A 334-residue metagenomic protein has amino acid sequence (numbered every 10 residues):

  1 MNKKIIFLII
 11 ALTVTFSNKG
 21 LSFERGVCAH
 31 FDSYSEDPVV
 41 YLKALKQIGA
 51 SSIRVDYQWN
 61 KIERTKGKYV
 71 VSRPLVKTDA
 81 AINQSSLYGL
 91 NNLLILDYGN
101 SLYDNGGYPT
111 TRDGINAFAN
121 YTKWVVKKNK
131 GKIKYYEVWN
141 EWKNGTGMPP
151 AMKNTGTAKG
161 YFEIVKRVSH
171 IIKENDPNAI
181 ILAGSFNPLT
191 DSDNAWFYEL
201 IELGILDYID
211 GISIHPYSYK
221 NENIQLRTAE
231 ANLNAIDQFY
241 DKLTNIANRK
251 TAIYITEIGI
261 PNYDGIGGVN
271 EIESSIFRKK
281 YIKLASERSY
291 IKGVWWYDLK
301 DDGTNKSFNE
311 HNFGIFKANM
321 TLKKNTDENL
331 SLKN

Functional and structural regions predicted by a protein language model:
M1-I5: Positively charged n-region of N-terminal signal peptides that target proteins for export
F7-T15: Bacterial N-terminal signal peptides
G20-S22: Boundary at the C-terminal end of the N-terminal hydrophobic targeting segment
R25-A29, S51-V55, L90-L96, K134-V138 (+4 more regions): Hydrophobic faces of well-ordered beta-strands that scaffold small-molecule active sites in alpha/beta enzyme cores
Y34-E36, T65-K68, R73-K77, L102-G211 (+3 more regions): Active-site cleft segment of glycoside hydrolase catalytic domains centered on the general acid/base Glu
D37-K61, Q84, Y88-L93: Catalytic domains of carbohydrate-active enzymes, especially glycoside hydrolases
A81-N91, K128-I133, R167-A179, Y208 (+3 more regions): A structural motif corresponding to the C-terminal end of an alpha-helix and its immediate exit/capping segment
A252-K333: Substrate-binding cleft of secreted/luminal carbohydrate-active enzymes
